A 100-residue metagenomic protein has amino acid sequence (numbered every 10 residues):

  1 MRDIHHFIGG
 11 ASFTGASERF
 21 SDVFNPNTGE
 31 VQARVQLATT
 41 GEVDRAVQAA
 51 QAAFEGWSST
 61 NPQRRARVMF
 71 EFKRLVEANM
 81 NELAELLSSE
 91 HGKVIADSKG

Functional and structural regions predicted by a protein language model:
M1-R34, R67, E71: Terminal low-complexity tails and localization/encapsulation signals of metabolic enzymes
Q32-G100: Glycine-rich loop-to-alpha-helix module at the N-terminal edge of alpha/beta enzyme cores
